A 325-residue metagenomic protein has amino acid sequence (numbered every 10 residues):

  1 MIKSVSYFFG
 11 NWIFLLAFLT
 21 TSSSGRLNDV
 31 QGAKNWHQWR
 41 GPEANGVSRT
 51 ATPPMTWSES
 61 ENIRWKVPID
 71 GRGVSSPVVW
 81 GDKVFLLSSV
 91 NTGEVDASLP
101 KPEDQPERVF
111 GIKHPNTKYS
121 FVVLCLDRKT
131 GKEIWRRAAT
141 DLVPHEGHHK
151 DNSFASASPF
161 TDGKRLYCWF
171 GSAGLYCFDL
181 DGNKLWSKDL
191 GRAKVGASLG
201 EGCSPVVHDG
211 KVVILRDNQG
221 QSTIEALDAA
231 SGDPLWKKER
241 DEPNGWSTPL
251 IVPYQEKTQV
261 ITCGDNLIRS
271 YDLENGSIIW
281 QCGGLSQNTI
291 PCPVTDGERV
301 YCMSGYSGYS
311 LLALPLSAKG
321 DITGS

Functional and structural regions predicted by a protein language model:
M1-F8: N-terminal secretory signal peptides that target proteins for export/translocation
I2, F14-A17, V30: Short, intrinsically disordered, low-complexity terminal segments
G10-S22: Bacterial N-terminal signal peptides
G25-S325: Noncatalytic, solvent-exposed loop/strand surfaces of beta-propeller-type extracellular/periplasmic domains
